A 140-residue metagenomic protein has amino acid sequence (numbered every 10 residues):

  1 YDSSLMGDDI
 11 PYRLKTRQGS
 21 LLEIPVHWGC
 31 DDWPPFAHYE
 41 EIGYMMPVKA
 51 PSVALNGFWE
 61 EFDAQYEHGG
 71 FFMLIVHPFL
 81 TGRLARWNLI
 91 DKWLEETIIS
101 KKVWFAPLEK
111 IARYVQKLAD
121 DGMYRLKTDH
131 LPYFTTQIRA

Functional and structural regions predicted by a protein language model:
Y1-H68, G122-Y124, R139: Active-site-adjacent pocket scaffolds in enzyme catalytic domains
S52-A140: C-terminal domain-boundary segment and adjacent tail
